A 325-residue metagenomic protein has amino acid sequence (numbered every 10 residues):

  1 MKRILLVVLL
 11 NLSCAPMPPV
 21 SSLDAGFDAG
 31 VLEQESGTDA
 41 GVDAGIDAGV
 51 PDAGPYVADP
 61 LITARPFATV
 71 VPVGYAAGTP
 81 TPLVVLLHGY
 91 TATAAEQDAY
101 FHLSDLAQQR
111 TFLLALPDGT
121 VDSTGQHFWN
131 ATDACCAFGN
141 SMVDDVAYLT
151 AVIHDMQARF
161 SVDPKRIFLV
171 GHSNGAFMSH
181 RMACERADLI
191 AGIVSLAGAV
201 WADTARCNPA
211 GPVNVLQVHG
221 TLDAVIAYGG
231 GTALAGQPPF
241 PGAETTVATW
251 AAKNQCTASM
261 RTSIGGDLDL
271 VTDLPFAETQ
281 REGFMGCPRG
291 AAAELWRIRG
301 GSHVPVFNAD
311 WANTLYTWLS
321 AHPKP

Functional and structural regions predicted by a protein language model:
R3-S13: Bacterial N-terminal signal peptides
N11-A53: Ser/Thr-rich, Pro/Gly/Ala-heavy low-complexity intrinsically disordered linkers and tails of secreted extracellular
P60-G74, G78-F168, M178-R181, E185 (+1 more regions): Serine-hydrolase catalytic machinery in alpha/beta-hydrolase-like enzymes
V85-T91, A197, H219-G220, R299: The conserved beta1-alpha1 loop
G119, T221-A224, G231, R299-S302: Acidic beta-to-alpha connecting loop that harbors the catalytic carboxylate
Q157-S161, K165-V213, A224: Primarily recognizes the serine-hydrolase "nucleophile elbow" in alpha/beta-hydrolase and SGNH/GDSL folds
N214-V218, P241, A251-P325: C-terminal catalytic histidine-bearing segment of alpha/beta-hydrolase fold enzymes
A224-G229, A233-G242, V306-N308: Conserved alpha/beta-hydrolase "acid-adjacent" motif
